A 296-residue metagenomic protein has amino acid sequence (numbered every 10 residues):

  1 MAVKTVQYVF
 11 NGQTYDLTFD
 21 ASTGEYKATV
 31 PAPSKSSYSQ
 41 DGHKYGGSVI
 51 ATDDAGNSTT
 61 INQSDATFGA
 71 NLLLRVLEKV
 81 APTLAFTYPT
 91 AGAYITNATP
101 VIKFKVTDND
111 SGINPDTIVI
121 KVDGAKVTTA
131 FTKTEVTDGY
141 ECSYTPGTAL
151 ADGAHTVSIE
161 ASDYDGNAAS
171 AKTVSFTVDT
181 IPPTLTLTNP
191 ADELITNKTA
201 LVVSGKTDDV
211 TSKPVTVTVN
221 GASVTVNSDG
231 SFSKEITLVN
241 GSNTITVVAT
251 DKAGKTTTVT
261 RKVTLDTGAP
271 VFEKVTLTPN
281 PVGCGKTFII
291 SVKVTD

Functional and structural regions predicted by a protein language model:
M1-F10, D108-V122, T207-V219, D296: Solvent-exposed loop/turn segments flanking beta-strands in beta-repeat/beta-sandwich domains
G12-A21, A32, V127-K133, A222-S228: Short, surface-exposed loop motifs enriched in S/T, G, D/E and P with embedded aromatic residues
A21-S34, V136-Y144, S228-F232: Aromatic sugar-binding surface patches on proteins that engage polysaccharides or sugar-phosphate polymers
A32-K44, G147-A154, E235-S242: Surface-exposed, short loops/turns at beta-strand junctions within beta-sandwich domains
D65-A85, T173-P183, R261-P270: Flexible, low-complexity linkers/stalks enriched in Thr/Pro that connect modular domains
G92-A98, D192-T199, N280-K286: Short, solvent-exposed loop/linker segments at the N-terminal edge of repeated beta-sheet extracellular domains
